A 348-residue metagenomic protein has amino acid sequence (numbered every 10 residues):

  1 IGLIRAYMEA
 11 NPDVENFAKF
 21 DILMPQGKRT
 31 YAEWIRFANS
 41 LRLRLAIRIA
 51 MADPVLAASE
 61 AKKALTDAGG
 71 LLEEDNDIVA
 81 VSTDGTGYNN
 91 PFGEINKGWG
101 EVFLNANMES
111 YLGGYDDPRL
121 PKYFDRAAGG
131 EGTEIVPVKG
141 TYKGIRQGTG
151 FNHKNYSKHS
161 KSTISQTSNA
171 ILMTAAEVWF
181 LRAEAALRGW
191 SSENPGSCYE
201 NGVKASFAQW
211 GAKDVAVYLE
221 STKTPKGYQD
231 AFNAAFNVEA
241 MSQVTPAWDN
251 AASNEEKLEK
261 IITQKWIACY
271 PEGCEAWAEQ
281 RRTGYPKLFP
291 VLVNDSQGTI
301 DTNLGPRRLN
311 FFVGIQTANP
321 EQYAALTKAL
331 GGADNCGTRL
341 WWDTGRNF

Functional and structural regions predicted by a protein language model:
I1-D214, A251-E256: Structured, solvent-exposed acidic/aromatic patches
F207-F348: C-terminal functional modules
